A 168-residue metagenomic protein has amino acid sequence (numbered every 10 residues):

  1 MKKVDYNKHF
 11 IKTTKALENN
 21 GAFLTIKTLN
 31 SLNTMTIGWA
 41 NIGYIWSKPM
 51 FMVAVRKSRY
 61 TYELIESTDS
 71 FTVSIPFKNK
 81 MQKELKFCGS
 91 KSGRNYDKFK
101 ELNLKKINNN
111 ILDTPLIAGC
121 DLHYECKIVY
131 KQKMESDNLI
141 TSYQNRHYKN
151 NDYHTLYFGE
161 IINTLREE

Functional and structural regions predicted by a protein language model:
M1-I37, N41-E168: Active-site-proximal mixed secondary-structure blocks
